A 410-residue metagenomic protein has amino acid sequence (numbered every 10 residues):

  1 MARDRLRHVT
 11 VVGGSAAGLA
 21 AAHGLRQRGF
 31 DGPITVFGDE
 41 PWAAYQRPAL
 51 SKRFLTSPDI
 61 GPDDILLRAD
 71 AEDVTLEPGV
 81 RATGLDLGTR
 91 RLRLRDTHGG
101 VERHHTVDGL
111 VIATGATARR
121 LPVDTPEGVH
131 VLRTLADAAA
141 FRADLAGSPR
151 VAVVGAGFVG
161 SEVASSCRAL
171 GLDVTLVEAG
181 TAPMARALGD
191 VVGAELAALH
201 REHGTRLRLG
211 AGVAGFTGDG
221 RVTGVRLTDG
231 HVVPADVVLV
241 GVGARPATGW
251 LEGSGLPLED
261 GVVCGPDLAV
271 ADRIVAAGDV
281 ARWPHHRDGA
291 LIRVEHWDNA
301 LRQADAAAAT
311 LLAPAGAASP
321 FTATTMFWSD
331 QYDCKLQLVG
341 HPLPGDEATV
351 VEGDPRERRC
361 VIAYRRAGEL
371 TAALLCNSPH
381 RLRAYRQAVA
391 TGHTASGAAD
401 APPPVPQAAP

Functional and structural regions predicted by a protein language model:
M1-T10, L66-R150, T228, L239-G241 (+2 more regions): FAD-binding core/adjacent interface of flavoenzyme oxidoreductases
A2-T75, S166-A187: Beta1-alpha1 glycine-rich phosphate/pyrophosphate-binding loop at the start of Rossmann-like nucleotide-binding domains
D4-R7, V280-H380: Mid-to-C-terminal Rossmann-like scaffold of FAD/NAD(P)H-dependent oxidoreductases
V12-A16, A20, G24-D31, F37-E40 (+2 more regions): Flexible, glycine-rich terminal cap/loop adjacent to redox cofactors in electron-transfer oxidoreductases
G13-A16, R133, V154-V159: Glycine-rich Rossmann-fold phosphate-binding loop(s) that bind the pyrophosphate of adenine dinucleotide cofactors
D31-P33, L76-V101, H105, L170-C264 (+1 more regions): A Rossmann-like FAD-binding core segment of flavoenzymes
E127-S148, G220-R226, H231-A306: FAD-site-proximal beta/loop scaffold in flavoenzymes
A140-L188, V192: Rossmann-like NAD(P)H-binding beta-loop-alpha module
